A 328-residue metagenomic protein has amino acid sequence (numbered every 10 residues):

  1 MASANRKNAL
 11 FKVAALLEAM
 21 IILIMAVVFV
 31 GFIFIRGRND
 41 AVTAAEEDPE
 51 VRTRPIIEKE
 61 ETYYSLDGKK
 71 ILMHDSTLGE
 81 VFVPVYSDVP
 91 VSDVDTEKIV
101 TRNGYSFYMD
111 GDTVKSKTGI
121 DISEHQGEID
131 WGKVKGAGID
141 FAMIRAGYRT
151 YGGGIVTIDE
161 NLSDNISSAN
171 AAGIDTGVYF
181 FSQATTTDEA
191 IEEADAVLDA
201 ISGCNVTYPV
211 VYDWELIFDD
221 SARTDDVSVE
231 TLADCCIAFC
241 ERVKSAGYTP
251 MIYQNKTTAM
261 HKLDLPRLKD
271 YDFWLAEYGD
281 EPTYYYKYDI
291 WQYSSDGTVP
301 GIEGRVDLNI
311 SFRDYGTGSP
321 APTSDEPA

Functional and structural regions predicted by a protein language model:
M1, A41-T53: Intrinsically disordered, low-complexity cytosolic tails and juxtamembrane linkers of membrane/envelope proteins
A2-L23: N-terminal Sec-pathway targeting helices
A26-E46: Sec-dependent signal peptide cleavage junction
V51-G119, P266-A328: Functionally critical loop-and-helix segments that line ligand-binding/catalytic clefts of soluble enzyme domains
L72-H74, D130, D159, D264: A diffuse structural propensity rather than consistent per-protein peaks
D112, S116-D234, A238, K244-A246: Substrate-binding cleft of extracellular glycoside hydrolase catalytic domains
A200, C204-V210, W214-E326: Surface-exposed substrate-engagement region within the catalytic domains of secreted or surface-exposed extracellular
